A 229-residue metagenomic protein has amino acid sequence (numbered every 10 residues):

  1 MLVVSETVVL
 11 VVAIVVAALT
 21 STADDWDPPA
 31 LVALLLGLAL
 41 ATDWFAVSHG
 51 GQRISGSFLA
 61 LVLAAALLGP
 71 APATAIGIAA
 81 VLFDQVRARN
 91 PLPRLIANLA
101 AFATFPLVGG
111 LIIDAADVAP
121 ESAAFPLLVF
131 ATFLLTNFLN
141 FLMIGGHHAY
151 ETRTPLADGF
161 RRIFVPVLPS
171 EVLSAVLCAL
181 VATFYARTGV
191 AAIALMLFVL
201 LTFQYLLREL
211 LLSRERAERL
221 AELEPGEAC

Functional and structural regions predicted by a protein language model:
M1-G51, L59-R162, P166-L207: Short helix-perturbing small/polar motifs within transmembrane alpha-helices
E209-C229: Cytosolic signal-transmission helices at domain junctions
